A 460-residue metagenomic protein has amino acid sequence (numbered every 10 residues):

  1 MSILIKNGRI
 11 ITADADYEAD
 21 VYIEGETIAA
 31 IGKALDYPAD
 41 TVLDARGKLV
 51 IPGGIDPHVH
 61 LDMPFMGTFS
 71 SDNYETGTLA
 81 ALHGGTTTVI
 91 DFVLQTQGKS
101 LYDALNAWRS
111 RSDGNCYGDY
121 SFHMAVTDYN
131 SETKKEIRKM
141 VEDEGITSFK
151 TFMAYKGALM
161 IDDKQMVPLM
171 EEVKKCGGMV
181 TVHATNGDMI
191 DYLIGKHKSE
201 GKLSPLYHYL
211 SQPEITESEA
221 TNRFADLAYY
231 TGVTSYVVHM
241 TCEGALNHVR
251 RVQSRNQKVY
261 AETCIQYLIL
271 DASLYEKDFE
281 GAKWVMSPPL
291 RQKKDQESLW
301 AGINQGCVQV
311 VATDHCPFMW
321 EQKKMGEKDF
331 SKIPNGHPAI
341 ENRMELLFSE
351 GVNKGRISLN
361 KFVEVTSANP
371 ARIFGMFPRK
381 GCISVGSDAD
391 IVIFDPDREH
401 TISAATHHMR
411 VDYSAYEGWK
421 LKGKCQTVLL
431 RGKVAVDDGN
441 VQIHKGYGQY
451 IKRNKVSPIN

Functional and structural regions predicted by a protein language model:
M1-L4, R9-P52, K445: Histidine-rich, glycine-flanked metal-binding segment
G8, E26, G47, H58 (+14 more regions): Divalent metal-coordination and catalytic microenvironments
G8, M325-D329, V385-I451: C-terminal cap of metal-dependent C-N hydrolases
A45-N115, E132: Metal-associated gating/positioning segment near the N- to mid-region
I90-D91, S121-M124, T234-H239: Short catalytic-loop micro-motif centered on adjacent basic/acidic residues
R111-A125: A glycine-rich helix N-cap at a beta->alpha junction
K135-V311: Histidine/acidic residue-rich metal-binding segments in metalloenzymes
S204-G232, K283, N304-Q305, Q309-V311 (+1 more regions): His/Asp/Glu-enriched, well-ordered alpha-helical/loop segment that forms or immediately abuts the divalent-metal
